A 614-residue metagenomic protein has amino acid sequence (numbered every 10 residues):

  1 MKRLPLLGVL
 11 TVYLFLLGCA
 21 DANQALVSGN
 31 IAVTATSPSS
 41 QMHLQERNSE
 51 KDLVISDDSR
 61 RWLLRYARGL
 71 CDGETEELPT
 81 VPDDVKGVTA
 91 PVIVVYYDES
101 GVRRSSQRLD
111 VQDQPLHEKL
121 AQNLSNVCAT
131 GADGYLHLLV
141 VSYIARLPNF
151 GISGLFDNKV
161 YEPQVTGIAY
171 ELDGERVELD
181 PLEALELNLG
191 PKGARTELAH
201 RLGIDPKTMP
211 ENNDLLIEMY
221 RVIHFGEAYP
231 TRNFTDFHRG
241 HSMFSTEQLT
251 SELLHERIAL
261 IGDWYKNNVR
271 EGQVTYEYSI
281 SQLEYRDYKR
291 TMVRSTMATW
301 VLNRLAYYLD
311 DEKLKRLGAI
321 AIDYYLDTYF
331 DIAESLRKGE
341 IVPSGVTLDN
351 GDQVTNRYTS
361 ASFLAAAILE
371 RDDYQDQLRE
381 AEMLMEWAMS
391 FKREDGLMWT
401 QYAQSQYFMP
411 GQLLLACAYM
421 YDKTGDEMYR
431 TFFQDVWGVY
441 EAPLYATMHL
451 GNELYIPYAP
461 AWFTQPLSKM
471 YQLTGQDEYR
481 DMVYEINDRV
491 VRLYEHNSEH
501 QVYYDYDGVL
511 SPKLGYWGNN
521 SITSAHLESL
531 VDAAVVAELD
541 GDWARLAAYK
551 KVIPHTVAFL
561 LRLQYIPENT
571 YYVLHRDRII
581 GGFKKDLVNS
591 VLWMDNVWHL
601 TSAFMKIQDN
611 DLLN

Functional and structural regions predicted by a protein language model:
K2-V9: Sec-dependent signal peptide recognition, specifically the positively charged N-region followed immediately by
P5, R146-P148, S281-Q282: Short, internal active-site loops enriched in acidic
L10, V33-A35, D327: Intrinsically disordered/low-complexity terminal segments and short unstructured peptides
L17-G18: C-terminal motif of bacterial Sec signal peptides marking the signal peptidase cleavage site
N23-S39, L592: Short, low-complexity, disordered segments immediately C-terminal to signal peptides in bacterial exported proteins
P38-A228: Basic nucleic-acid-binding interfaces
P163-V165, L187, P210-N614: Glycan-recognition and catalytic cores of secretory/periplasmic carbohydrate-active enzymes
